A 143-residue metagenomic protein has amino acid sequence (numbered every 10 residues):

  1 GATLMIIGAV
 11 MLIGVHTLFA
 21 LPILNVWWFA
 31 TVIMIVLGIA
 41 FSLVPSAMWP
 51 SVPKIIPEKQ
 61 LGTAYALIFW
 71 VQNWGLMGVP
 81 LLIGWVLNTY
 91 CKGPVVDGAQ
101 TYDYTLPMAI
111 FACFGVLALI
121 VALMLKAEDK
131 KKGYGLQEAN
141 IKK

Functional and structural regions predicted by a protein language model:
G1-M48: C-terminal transmembrane helical hairpin of 12-TM major facilitator-type secondary transporters
L4, A64, P107-F111: Alpha-helical transmembrane segments of multi-pass secondary-active solute transporters
A9-L12, F69, A112-G115: Residue-level recognition of pore/gate-forming positions within transmembrane alpha-helices of multi-pass
A20, Y104-K143: Multi-pass alpha-helical transporter architecture, strongest for 12-TM Major Facilitator/SLC carriers used
W49-P50, I83: Interfacial helix-capping/hinge residues at the ends of transmembrane alpha-helices
V52-L61: Paired intracellular helix-loop junctions of major facilitator superfamily
Q60-K92: A late C-terminal transmembrane helix in Major Facilitator Superfamily
W85-G115: A membrane-interface helix-boundary motif in multi-pass transporters
